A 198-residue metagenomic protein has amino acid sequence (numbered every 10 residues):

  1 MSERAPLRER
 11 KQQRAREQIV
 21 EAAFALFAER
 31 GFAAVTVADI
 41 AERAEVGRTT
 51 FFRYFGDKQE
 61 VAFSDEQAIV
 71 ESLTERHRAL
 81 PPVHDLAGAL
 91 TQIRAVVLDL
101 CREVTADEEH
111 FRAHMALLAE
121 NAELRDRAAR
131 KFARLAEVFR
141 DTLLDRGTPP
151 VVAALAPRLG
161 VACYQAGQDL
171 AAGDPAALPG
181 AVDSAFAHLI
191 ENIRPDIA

Functional and structural regions predicted by a protein language model:
M1-R30, A34-V46, F63: Basic, helix-initiating cap at the start of DNA-binding domains
A15, I69, A89, I93 (+2 more regions): Hydrophobic/aromatic residues within well-ordered alpha-helical segments
I19, D57-A62, S72: Short amphipathic alpha-helical segment with a characteristic S/N-K-E followed by hydrophobic residues
E42, G56-D57: Residue-level detection of the helix-turn-helix DNA-binding "recognition helix"
V46-F55: Short hydrophobic/aromatic patch on the recognition helix
E71-H114: Hydrophobic alpha-helical connector segments
N121-R146, V151-R158: Amphipathic alpha-helical packing segments from all-alpha helical-bundle domains
D145-H188: Hydrophobic/aromatic-rich alpha-helical bundle segments in the mid-to-C-terminal region
